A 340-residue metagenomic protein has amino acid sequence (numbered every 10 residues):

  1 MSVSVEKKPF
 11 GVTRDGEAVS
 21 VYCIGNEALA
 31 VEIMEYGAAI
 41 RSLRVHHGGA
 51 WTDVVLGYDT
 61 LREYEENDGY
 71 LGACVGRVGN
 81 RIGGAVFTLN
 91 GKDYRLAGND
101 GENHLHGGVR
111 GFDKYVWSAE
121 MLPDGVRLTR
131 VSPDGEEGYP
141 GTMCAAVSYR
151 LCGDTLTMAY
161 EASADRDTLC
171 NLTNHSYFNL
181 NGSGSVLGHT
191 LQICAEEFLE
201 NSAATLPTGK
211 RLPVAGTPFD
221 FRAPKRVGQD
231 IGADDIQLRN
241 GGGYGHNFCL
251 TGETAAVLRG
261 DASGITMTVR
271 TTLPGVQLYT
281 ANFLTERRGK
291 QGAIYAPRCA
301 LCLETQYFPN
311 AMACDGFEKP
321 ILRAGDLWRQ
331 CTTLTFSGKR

Functional and structural regions predicted by a protein language model:
S2-R340: An exposed, glycine/acidic-rich loop-and-rim segment of catalytic or binding clefts
